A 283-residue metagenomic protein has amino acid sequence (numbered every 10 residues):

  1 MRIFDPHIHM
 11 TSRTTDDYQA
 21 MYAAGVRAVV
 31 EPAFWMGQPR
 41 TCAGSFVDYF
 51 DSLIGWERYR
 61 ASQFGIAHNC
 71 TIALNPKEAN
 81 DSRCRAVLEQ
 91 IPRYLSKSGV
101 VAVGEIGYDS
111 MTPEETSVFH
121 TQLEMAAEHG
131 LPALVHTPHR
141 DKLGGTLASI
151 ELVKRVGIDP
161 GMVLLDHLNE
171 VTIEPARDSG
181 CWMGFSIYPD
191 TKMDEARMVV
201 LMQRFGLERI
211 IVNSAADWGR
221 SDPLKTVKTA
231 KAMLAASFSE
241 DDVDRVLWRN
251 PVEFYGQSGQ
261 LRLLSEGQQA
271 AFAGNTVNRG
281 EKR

Functional and structural regions predicted by a protein language model:
M1-H129, V135, R140, L147-A148 (+4 more regions): Mid-domain alpha/beta scaffold segments of enzyme catalytic cores
T14-D16, P113, L143-E151, I173-S179 (+3 more regions): Histidine/acidic-residue-rich catalytic or RNA/ligand-binding cores of hydrolases and nuclease-related proteins
A23, K97-V100, G157, R204 (+1 more regions): Alpha-helix termination/capping residues and helix-transition junctions
E78-C84, S186-E195: Active-site glycine- and acidic-residue-rich loops that bind and position anionic ligands or nucleotide-like cofactors
A126, G157, R177, M202-G206: Short, conserved loop/helix-junction motifs that constitute active-site signature segments in enzyme catalytic cores
L134-R140, T146-K192, I211-W218, A235-F238: Active-site core of metal-dependent hydrolases
F205-P223, V243: Short acidic/histidine-rich active-site segments
V227-R283: Mid-to-C-terminal alpha-helical segments outside catalytic/metal-binding sites
